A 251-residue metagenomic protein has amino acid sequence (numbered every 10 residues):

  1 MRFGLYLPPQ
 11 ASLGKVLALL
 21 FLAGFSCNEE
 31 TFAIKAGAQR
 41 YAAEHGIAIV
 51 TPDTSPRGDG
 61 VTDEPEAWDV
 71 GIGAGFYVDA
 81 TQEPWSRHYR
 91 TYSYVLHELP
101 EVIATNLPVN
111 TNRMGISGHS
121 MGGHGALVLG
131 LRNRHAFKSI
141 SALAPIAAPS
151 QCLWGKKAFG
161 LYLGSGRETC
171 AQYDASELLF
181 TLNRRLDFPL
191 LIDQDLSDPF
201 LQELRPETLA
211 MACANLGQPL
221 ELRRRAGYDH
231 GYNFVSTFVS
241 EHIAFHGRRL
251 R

Functional and structural regions predicted by a protein language model:
M1-R251: Non-catalytic cap/lid and distal C-terminal segments of serine-dependent acyl enzymes
